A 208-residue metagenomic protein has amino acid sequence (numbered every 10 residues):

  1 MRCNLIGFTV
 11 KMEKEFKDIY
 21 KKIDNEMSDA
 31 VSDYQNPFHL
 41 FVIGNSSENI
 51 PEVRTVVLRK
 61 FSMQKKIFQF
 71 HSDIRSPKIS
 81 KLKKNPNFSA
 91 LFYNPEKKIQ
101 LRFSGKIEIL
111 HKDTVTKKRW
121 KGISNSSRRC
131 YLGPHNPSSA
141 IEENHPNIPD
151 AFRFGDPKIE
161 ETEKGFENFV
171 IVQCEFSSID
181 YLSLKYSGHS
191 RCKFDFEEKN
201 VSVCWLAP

Functional and structural regions predicted by a protein language model:
R2-P208: Binding-site signature for planar aromatic cofactors or substrates
